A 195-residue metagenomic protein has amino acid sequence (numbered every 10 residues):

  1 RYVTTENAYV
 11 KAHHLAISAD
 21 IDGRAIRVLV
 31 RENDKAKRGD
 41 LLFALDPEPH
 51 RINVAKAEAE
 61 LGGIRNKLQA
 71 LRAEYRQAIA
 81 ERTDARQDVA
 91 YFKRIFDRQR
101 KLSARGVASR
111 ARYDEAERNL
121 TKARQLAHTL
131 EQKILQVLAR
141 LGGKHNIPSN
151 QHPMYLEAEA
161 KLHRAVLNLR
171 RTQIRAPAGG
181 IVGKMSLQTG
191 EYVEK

Functional and structural regions predicted by a protein language model:
V3-A70, R105-R112, M185-T189: Long, amphipathic coiled-coil "stalk"/hairpin helices in large membrane-associated assemblies
Y9-V10, R27-L29, K35-R38, M154-K195: Surface-exposed patches in structured soluble domains
V54, E58-R86, R110, E117-A176: Long, charged amphipathic alpha-helices with heptad-repeat/coiled-coil character
V89: Non-catalytic DNA-binding core/recognition domains of DNA-processing enzymes
